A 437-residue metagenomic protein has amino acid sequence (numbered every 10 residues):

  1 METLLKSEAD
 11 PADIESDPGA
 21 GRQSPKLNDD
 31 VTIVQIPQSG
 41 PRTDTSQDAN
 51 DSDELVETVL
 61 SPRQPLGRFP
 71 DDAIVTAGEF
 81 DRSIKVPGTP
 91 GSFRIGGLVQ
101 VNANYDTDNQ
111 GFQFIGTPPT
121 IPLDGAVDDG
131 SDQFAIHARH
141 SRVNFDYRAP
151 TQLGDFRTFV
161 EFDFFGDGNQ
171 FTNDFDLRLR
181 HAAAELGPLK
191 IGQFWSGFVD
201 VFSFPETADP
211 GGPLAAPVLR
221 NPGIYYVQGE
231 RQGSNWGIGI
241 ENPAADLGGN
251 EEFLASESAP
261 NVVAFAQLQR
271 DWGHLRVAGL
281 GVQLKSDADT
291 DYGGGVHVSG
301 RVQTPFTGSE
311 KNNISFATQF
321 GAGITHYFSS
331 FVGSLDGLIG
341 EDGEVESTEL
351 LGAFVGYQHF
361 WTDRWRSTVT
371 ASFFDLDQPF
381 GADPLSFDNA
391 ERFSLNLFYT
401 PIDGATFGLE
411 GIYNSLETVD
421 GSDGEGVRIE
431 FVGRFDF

Functional and structural regions predicted by a protein language model:
M1-F112: N-terminal periplasmic/intermembrane-space "pro-region" immediately following the signal or transit peptide
D51, D72-A73, D132-A135, T172-D176 (+6 more regions): Replace "Gram-negative outer membrane beta-barrel proteins" with "bacterial and organellar outer membrane beta-barrel
A73, D81-G116, A126-D246, S256-V263 (+4 more regions): Outer membrane beta-barrel
A77-D81, L123-G130, E206-P210, L247-G249 (+4 more regions): Extracytoplasmic loops and strand-loop junctions of Gram-negative outer membrane beta-barrel proteins
D106-Q110, N169-F171, D200-F204, A245-G249 (+4 more regions): Outer-membrane beta-barrel proteins
S141, F145-V160, N261-K285, F360 (+3 more regions): Surface-exposed extracellular loop regions of Gram-negative outer-membrane beta-barrel proteins
R270-F387, E391: Detector for outer-membrane/organellar transmembrane beta-barrel domains, recognizing the amphipathic beta-strand
Y399-P401, G424-F437: Outer-membrane beta-barrel "beta-signal"
